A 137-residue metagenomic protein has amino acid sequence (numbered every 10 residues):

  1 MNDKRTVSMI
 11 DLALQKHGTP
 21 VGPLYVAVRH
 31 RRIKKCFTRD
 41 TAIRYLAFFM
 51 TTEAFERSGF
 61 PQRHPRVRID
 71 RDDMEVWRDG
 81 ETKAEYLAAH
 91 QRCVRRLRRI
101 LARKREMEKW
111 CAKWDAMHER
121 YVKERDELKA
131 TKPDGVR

Functional and structural regions predicted by a protein language model:
M1-R137: Intrinsically disordered, low-complexity linkers and terminal regions that flank or interleave Cys/His-based
